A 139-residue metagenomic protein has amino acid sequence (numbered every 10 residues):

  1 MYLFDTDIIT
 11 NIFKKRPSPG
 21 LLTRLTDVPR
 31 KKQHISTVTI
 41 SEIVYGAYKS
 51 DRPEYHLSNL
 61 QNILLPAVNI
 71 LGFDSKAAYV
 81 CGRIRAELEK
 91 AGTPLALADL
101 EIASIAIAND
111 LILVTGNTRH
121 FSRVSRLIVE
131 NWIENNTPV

Functional and structural regions predicted by a protein language model:
M1, A103, I107-V139: Acidic, PIN/NYN-like endoribonuclease modules and their adjacent C-terminal/linker elements
M1-I35, A47-I63, K90, T137-V139: Short, well-structured N-terminal submotif of metal-dependent ribonuclease cores
D5-T6, L21, I43, C81 (+2 more regions): Generic structural signal for small/hydrophobic residues in well-ordered secondary structure, especially within
D7-I8, V38, K76, R119: Alpha-helix/helix-capping structural signal
I9-T10, S41-V44, S122, E130: Nucleotide phosphate-binding site architecture
L64-P66, S125: Short, structured coil segments at secondary-structure junctions
N69-G116: Active-site neighborhoods of divalent-metal-dependent phosphate/nucleic-acid chemistry enzymes
